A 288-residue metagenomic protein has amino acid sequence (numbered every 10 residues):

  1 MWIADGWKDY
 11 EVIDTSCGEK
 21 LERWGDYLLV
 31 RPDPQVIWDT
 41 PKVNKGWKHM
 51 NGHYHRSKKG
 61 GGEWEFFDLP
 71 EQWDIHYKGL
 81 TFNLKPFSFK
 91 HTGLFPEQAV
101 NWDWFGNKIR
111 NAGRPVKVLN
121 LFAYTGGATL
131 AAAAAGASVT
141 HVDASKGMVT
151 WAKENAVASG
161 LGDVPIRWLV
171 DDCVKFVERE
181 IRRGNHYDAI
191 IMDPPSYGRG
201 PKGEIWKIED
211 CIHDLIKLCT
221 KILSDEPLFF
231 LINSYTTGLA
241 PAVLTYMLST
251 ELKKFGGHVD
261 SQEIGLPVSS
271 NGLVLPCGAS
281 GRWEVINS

Functional and structural regions predicted by a protein language model:
I3-E22, L29-P96, D103: Non-catalytic substrate-recognition/targeting regions of SAM-dependent transferases
P96-R114: Conserved alpha-helix/loop element of class I SAM-dependent methyltransferases that forms part of the SAM/SAH-binding
G113-Y124: Conserved class I S-adenosyl-L-methionine
T125-A137: Conserved SAM-binding loop of SAM-dependent methyltransferases across substrates and taxa, primarily the Class I
S138-D143: Conserved SAM-binding motif I beta-strand of class I
S145-I191: S-adenosyl-L-methionine
C173-K254: S-adenosylmethionine
P227-S288: C-terminal catalytic and target-recognition region of SAM-dependent MTase-like enzymes, primarily methyltransferases
